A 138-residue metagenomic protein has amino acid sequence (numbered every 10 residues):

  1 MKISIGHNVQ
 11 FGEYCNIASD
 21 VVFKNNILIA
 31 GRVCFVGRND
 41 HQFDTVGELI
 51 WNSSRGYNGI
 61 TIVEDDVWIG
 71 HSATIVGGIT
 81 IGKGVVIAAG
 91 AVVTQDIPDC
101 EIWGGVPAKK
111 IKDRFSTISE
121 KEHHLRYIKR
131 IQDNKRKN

Functional and structural regions predicted by a protein language model:
M1-I79, V106, R114-F115: Flexible, glycine/small-residue-enriched loop-and-beta-strand segment within the central core of proteins
L49-N52, V85, G90, N134: A short, terminal or domain-edge coil/loop segment
N58, S119-L125: Compositionally biased, low-complexity linear motifs
I75-G104, A108-K109, T117-K121: C-terminal/domain-terminus segments
R114, H124-R136: S-adenosyl-L-methionine-dependent methyltransferase catalytic module, highlighting the catalytic core
